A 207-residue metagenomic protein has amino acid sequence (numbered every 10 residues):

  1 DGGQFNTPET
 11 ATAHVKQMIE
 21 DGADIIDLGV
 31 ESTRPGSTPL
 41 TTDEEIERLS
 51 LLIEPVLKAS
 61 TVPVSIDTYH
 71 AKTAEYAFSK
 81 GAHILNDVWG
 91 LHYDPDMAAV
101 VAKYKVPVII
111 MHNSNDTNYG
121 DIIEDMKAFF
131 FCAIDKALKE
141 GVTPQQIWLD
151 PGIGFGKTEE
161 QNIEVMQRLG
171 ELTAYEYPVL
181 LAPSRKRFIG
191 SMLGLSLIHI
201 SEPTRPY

Functional and structural regions predicted by a protein language model:
D1-T12, Y119-I123, L193-I198: Active-site mouth loops of central-metabolism enzymes
E9-L28, Y76-H83, K103, I134-D135 (+1 more regions): Alpha/beta enzyme core
D24-S50, I153, K157-T158: Glycine-rich, proline-tolerant flexible connector loops at the mouths of alpha/beta enzymes
I26-L28, V64-I66, L85-N86, V108-I110 (+2 more regions): Hydrophobic faces of well-ordered beta-strands that scaffold small-molecule active sites in alpha/beta enzyme cores
T33-R34, W89-T158: Conserved anion-binding
P39-S65, K103-I109, R168-L181: Alpha-helix-loop-beta-strand connector modules within alpha/beta enzyme cores
V62-Y69, H83-Y93: Catalytic beta/alpha-barrel core
I198-Y207: Single conserved hydrophobic/aromatic residue that forms the stacking wall/gate of nucleotide- or nucleobase-binding
